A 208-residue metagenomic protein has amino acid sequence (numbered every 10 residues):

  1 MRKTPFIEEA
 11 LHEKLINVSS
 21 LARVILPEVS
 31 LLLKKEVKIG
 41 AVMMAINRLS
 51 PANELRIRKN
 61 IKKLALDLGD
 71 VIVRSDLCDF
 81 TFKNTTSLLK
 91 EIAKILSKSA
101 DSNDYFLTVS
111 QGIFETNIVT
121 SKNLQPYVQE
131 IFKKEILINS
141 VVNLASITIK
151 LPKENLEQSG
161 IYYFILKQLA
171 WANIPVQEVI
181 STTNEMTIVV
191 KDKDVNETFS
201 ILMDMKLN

Functional and structural regions predicted by a protein language model:
M1-L31: Long amphipathic alpha-helical segments
E8, H12, I16-S19, V37-N208: A conserved regulatory-domain signal marking ACT and ACT-like small-molecule sensing domains and adjacent regulatory
L26-V42: Short, positively charged loop/turn segments that connect secondary-structure elements
